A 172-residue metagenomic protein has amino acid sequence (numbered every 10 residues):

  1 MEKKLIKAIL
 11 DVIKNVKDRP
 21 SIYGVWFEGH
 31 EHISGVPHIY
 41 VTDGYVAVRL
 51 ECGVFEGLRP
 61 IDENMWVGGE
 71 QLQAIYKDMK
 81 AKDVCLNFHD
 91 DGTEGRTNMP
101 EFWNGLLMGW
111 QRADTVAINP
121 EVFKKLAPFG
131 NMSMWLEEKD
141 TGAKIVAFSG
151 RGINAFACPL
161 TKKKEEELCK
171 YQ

Functional and structural regions predicted by a protein language model:
M1-Q172: DNA polymerase processivity clamps
